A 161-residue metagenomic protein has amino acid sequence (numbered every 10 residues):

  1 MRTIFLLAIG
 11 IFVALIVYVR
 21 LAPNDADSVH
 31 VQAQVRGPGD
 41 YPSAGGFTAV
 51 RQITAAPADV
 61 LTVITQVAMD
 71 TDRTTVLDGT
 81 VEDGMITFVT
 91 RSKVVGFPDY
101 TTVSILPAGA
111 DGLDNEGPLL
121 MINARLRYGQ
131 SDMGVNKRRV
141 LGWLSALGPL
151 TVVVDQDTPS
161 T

Functional and structural regions predicted by a protein language model:
R2-F5, L15-T161: Ser/Thr-rich, low-complexity intrinsically disordered terminal regions
